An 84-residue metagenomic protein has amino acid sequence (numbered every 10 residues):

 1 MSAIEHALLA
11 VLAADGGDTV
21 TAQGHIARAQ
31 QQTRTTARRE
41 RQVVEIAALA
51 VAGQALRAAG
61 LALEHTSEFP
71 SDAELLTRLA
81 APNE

Functional and structural regions predicted by a protein language model:
M1-R57, N83-E84: Inter-helical turn/loop elements of alpha-helical hairpins
Q31, T66-E68: Conserved structural position within tetratricopeptide repeats
T35-T36, F69, L76: Inter-repeat boundary and helix-capping residues of tandem alpha-helical solenoids
V51, P70-S71: Beta-hairpin (beta-strand-turn-beta-strand) motif
G60-L61, F69: Parallel beta-helix/beta-solenoid
A62-L63, A80: Short, well-ordered alpha-helical packing segments
H65, D72-A73: Internal, well-ordered alpha/beta segment that forms a basic, Gly-enriched binding/recognition surface
S71, T77-E84: Active-site lining segments of carbohydrate-active enzymes
